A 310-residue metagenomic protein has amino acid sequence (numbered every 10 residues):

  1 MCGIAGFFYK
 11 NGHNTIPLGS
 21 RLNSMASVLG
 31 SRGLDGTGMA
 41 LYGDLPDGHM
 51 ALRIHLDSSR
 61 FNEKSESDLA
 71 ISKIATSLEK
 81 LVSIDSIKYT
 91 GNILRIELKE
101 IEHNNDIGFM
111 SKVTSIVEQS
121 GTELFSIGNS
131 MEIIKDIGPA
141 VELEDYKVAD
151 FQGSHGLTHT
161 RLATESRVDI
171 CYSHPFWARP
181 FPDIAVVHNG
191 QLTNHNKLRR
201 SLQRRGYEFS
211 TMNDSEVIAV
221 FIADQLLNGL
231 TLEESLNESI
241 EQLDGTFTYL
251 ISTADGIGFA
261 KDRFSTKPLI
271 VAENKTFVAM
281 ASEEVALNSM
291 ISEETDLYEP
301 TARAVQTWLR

Functional and structural regions predicted by a protein language model:
M1-R310: Conserved short alpha-helical segments that host acidic/polar catalytic motifs at enzyme active sites
